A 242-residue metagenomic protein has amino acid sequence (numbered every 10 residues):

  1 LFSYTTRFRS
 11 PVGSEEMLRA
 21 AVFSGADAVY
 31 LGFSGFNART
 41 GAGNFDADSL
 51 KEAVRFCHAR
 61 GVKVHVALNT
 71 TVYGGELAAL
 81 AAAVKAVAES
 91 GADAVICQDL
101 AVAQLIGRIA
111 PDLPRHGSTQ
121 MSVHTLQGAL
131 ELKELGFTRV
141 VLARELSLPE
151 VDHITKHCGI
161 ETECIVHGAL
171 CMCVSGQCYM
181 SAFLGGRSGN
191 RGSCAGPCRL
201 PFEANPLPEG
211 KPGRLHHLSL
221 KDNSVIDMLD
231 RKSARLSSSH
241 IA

Functional and structural regions predicted by a protein language model:
L1-F2, S24, S90, L135: Structured loop/turn residues at beta-strand edges in well-structured enzyme cores
L1-R7, L236-I241: Short, small-residue-biased leader/transition segments that mark boundaries at the very start of proteins
F8-V123, E150-R235: Active-site pocket-lining/capping segments in soluble small-molecule metabolic enzymes
P114, G136, V140-L142: Acidic, glycine-enriched active-site microenvironments
T125-Q127: Conserved nucleotide-cofactor-binding alpha/beta core module
L142-E145, E150-D152: Catalytic domains of cell-wall/extracellular-matrix polysaccharide-remodeling enzymes, centered on de-N-acetylation
